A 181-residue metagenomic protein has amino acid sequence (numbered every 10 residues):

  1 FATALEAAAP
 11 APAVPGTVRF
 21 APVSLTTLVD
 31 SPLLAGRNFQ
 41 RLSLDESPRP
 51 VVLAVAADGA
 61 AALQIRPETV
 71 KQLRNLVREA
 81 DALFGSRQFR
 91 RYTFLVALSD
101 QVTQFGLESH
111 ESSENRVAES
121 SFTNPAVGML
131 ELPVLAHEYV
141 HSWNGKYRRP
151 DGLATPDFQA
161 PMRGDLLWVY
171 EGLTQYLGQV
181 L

Functional and structural regions predicted by a protein language model:
F1-F89, V102-F105, L132: Non-catalytic architectural context of zinc metalloproteases
F1-T3, F89-R91, D151-G152, L181: Acidic/polar loop patches that form or flank catalytic/metal-binding clefts of enzymes that bind anionic ligands
V52, R90-L95, S112-E114, P133: Beta-sheet entry/capping signal
A57-A61, V96-D100, V117-S121, M162: Short, flexible loop/turn elements at secondary-structure junctions
R90-Q101, K146-R148: Short, solvent-exposed turn/loop segments enriched in Gly/Ser/Thr/Pro and often Arg
T103-G106, D151-L153: Short acidic/His/Gly/Ser-rich catalytic and metal-binding motifs that mark active-site loops of diverse hydrolases
Q104-E111, Y170: Aromatic-lined, polymer-binding surfaces characteristic of secreted/periplasmic polysaccharide-degrading enzymes
S113-L181: Zinc-dependent metallopeptidase catalytic helix centered on the HExxH motif and its immediate flanking segment
